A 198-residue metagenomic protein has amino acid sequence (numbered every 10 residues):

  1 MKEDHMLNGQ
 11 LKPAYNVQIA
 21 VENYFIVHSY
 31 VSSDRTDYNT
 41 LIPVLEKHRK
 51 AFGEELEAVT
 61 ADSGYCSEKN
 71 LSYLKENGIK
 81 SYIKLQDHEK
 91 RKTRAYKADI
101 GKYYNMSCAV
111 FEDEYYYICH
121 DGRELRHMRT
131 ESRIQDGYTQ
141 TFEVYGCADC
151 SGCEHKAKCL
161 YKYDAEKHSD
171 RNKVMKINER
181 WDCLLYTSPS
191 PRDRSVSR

Functional and structural regions predicted by a protein language model:
M1-S188, R198: Anion-binding and metal-coordination hotspots
P189-D193: Short, small-residue-biased leader/transition segments that mark boundaries at the very start of proteins
